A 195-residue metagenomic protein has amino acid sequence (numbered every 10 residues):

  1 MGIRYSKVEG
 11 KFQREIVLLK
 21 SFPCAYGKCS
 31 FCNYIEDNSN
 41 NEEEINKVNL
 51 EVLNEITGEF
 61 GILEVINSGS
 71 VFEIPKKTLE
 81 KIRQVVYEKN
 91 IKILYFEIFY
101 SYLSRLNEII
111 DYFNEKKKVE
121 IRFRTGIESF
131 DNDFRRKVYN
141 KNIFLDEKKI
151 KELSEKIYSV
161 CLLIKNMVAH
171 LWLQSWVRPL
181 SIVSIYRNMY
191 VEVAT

Functional and structural regions predicted by a protein language model:
G2-K47: Canonical Radical SAM [4Fe-4S] cluster-binding loop centered on the CxxxCxxC motif and its immediate flanking residues
S6-Q13, I98-Y102, A169-S175: Non-catalytic effector/regulatory segments
Y34-V48, I56-P75, K89-R105, E120-E147 (+2 more regions): Core AdoMet radical
V52-G58, I82-K89, I109-E120, K149-E155 (+1 more regions): Acidic (Asp/Glu)-rich catalytic clusters
I74-R83, L103-E115, W172, W176: Distinct, well-ordered alpha-helical segments
I121, L145-T195: Conserved C-terminal portion of the radical SAM core fold that forms the substrate/S-adenosylmethionine-binding
